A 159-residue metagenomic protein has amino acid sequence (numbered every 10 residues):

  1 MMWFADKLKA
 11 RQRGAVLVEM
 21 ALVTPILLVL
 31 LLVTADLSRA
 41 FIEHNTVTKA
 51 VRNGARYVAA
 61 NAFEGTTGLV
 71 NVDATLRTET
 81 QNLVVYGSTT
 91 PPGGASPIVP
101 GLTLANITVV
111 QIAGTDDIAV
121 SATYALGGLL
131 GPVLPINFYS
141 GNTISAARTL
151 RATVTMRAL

Functional and structural regions predicted by a protein language model:
M1-R13: N-terminal leader/signal peptides at the extreme start of proteins
M2-W3, K49-L159: Short, conserved structural patches
Q12, E19, L32, T48-R52: A broad detector of short, well-ordered amphipathic alpha-helices that serve as recognition/interaction surfaces
V18-D36: Alpha-helical hydrophobic helix detector
L32-A35, R39, R56-A59: Short amphipathic alpha-helical interface segments enriched in basic and hydrophobic/aromatic residues, used as
R39-A50: Membrane-proximal amphipathic alpha-helices that sit immediately adjacent to an N-terminal transmembrane/signal-anchor
